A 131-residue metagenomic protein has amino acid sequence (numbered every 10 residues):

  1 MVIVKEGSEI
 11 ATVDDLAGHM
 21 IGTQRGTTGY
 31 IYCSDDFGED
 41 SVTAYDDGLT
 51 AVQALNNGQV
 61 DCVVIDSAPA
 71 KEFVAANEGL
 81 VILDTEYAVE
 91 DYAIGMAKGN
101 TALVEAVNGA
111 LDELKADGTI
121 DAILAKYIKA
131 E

Functional and structural regions predicted by a protein language model:
M1-V4, S67, K71-D112, I128-E131: Periplasmic-binding protein-like
V4-M20: Flexible hinge/capping segments at coil-to-helix
S8-E9, R25-T28, T43-N57, E90: Short helix-initiation/N-cap motifs at beta->coil->alpha
D14-A17, D35-D36, L49-V64, A68 (+1 more regions): Short helices/loops that flank or line small-molecule/ion binding pockets
H19-G22, S41: Short, well-ordered beta-strand elements
M20, D61-C62, V81, A93: Short, Asp-centered acidic motifs that coordinate Mg2+ and/or phosphate in catalytic or ligand-binding sites
G29-C33, A106, L111-Y127: Periplasmic-binding protein-like
G29-D46, V74-N77, K129: Ligand-binding cleft/hinge of the Venus flytrap
